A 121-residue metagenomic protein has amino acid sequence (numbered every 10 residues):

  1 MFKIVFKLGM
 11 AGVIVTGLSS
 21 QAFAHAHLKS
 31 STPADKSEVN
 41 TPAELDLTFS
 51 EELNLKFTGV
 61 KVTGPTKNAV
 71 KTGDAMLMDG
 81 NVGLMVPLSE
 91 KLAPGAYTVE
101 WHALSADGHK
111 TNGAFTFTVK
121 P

Functional and structural regions predicted by a protein language model:
M1-G9: Bacterial N-terminal signal peptides that target proteins for export
A11-G12, A22: Cleavable N-terminal signal peptides
L18-A24: Sec/Tat signal peptide C-region and signal peptidase I cleavage site
D35, N40, L45-E51, G108-P121: Extended, polar beta-sheet/loop recognition surfaces of beta-rich domains that mediate binding to diverse ligands
D46-L47, E52-T72: Short, surface-exposed alpha-helix to beta-strand junction/turn motifs within ectodomains of secreted and cell-envelope
E90-P94: Surface-exposed, short loops/turns at beta-strand junctions within beta-sandwich domains
Y97-V99: A short tyrosine-centered beta-strand micro-motif
